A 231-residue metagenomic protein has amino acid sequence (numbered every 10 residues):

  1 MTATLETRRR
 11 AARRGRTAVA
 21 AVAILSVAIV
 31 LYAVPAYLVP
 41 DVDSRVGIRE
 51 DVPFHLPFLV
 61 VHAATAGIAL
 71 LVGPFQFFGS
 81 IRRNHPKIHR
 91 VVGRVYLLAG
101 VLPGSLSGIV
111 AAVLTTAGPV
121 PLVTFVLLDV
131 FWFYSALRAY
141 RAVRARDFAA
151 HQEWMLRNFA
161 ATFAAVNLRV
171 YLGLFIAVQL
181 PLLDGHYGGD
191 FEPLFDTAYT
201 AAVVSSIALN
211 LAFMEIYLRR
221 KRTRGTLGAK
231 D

Functional and structural regions predicted by a protein language model:
M1-D231: Alpha-helical membrane insertion/targeting regions
